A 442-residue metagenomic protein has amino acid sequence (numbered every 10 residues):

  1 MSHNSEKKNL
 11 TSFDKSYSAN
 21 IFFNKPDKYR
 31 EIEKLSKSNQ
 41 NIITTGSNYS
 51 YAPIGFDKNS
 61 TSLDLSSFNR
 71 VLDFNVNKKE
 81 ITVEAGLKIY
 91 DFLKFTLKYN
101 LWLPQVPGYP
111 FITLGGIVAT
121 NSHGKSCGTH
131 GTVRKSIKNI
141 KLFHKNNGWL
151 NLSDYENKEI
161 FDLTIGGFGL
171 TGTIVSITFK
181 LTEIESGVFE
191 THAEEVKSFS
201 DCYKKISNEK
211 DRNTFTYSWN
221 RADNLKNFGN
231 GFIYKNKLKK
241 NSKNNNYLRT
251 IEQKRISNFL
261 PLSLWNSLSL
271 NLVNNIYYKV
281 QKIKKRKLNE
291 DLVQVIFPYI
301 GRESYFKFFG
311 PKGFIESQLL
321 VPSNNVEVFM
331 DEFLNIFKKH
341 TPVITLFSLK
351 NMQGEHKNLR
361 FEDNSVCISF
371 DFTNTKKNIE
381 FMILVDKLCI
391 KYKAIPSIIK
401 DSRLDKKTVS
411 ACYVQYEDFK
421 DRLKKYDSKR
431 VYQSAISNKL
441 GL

Functional and structural regions predicted by a protein language model:
M1-L442: Noncatalytic alpha-helical scaffold of FAD-dependent oxidoreductases
